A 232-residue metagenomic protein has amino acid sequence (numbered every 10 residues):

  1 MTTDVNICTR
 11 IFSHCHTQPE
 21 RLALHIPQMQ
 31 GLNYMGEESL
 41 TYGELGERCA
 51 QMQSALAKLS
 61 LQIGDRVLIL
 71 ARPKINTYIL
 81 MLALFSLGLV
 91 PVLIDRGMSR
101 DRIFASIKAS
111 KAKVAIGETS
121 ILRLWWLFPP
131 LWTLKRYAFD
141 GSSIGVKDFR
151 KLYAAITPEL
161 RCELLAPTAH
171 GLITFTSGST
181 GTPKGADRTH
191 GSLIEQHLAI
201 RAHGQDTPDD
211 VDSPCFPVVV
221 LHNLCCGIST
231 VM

Functional and structural regions predicted by a protein language model:
T3, E20-Q62, I69-K74, Y78-L82 (+2 more regions): Conserved AMP-binding/adenylate-forming core of the ANL superfamily
P19-L22, A154-F175, T182, D187 (+1 more regions): Conserved pre-ATP/AMP-binding loop-to-beta segment of ANL
Q30-Y34, S120-P167: ANL superfamily adenylate-forming
S39-G43, G171-L198, S229: Conserved AMP-binding A3 loop
M52, L82-L87, A109, L224-C225 (+1 more regions): Short hydrophobic alpha-helices that are characteristic scaffold elements of the AMP-binding
A71-R72, V92-A105, T119-I121, T230-M232: ATP-dependent adenylate-forming carboxylate-activation enzymes
V90, I194-V211, F216-M232: Conserved AMP-binding/adenylation subdomain of ANL enzymes
